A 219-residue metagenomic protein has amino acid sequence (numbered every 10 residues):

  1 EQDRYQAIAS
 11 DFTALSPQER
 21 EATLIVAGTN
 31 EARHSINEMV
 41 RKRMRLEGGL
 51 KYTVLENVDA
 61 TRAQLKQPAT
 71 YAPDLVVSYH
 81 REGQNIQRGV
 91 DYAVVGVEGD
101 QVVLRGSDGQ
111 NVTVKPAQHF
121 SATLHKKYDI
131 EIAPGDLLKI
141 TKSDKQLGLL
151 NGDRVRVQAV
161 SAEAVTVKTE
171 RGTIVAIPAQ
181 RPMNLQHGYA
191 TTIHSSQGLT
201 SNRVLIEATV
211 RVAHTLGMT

Functional and structural regions predicted by a protein language model:
E1-N151, R156-Q158: Conserved helicase motor core of P-loop NTPases
V103-A117, A162-A179: Short solvent-exposed strand/turn elements
P116-L124, A179-G188: Structured surface patches comprising rigid loops and adjacent beta-strands/short helices at the edges of well-ordered
K142, T169, A208: Pocket-edge structural micro-motifs
M183, E207-G217: Conserved RecA-like helicase motor core of SF1/SF2 enzymes
Y189-Q197, H214-T219: Conserved SF2 helicase motif VI
L199-T209: A short beta-strand element within the Helicase C-terminal
